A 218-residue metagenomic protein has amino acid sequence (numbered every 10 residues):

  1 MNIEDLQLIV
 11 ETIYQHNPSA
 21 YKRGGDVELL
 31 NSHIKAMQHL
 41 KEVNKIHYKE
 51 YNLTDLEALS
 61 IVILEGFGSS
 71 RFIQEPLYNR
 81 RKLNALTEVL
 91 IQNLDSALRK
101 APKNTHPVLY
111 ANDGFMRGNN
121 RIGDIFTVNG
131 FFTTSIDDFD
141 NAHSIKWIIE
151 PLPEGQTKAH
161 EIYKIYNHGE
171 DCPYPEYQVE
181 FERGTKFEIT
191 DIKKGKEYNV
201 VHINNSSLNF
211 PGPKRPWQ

Functional and structural regions predicted by a protein language model:
M1-Q218: Mono-ADP-ribosyltransferase
